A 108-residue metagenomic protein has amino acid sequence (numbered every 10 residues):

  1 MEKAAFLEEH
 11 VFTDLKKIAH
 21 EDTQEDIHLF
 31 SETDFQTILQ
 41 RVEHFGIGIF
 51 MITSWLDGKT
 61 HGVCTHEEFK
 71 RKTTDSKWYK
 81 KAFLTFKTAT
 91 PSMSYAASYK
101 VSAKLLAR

Functional and structural regions predicted by a protein language model:
M1-L29: Long, contiguous N-terminal structural blocks used for assembly/anchoring
F6, F35-I38, W78: Hydrophobic/aromatic residues in well-formed alpha-helices
T13, I18-E21, F45-G48, T88-S92: Surface-exposed polar/charged interaction patches
I27, S31-E32, T65, S102: Helix N-cap / beta->alpha transition motif
L29, Q36-R41: N-terminal domain-onset segments
E43-F83, A89: Acidic, low-complexity, intrinsically disordered interaction modules
D75-R108: Amphipathic alpha-helical binding modules
